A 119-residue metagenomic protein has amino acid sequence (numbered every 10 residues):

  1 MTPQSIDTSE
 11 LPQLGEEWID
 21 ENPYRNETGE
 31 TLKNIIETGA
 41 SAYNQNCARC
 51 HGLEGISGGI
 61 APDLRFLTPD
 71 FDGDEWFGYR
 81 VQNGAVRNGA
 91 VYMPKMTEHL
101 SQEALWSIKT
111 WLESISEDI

Functional and structural regions predicted by a protein language model:
M1, G58-R65, N83-S116: Axial heme c-ligation environment in periplasmic c-type cytochrome domains
T2-S41: Electrostatic cytochrome c docking/interface patches
G29-E30, I36, R49-C50, F66 (+2 more regions): Mature, folded catalytic cores of secreted/periplasmic enzymes
E30, F71, H99-L100: Short, conserved sequence motifs enriched in acidic/basic residues, glycine, and aromatics that mark functional "hot
T38-A40, G52-Q82: Gly/Gly-Pro-rich "capping" loops immediately C-terminal to redox-active cysteine motifs in periplasmic/lumenal
G39, Y43-L53, M93, I108-L112: The canonical Cys-X-X-Cys-His
A42, E117-I119: Short sequence/structural segments immediately N-terminal
